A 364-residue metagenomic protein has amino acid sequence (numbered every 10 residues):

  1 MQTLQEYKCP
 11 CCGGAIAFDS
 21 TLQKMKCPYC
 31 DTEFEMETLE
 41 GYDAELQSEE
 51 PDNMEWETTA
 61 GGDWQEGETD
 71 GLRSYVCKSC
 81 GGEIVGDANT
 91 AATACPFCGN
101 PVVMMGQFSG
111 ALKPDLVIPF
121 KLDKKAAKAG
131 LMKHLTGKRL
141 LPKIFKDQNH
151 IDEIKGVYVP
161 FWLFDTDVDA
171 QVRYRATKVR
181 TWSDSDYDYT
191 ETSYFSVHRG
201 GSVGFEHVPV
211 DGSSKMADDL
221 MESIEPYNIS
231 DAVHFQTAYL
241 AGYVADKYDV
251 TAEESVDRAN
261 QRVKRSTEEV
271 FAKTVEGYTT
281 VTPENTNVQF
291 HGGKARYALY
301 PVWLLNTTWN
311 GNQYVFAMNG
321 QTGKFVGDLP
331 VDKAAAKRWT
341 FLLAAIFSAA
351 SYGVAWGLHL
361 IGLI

Functional and structural regions predicted by a protein language model:
M1-L4, E35-L72, G106-K133: Intrinsically disordered, low-complexity segments
L4-E6, K24, L72-S74, A92: Residues immediately within or flanking Cys/His clusters that coordinate Zn2+ in small zinc-binding modules
C9-C12, C27-C30, C77-C80, C95-C98: Short cysteine-rich clusters marking metal-coordination/redox-active sites
C11-F18, A60-E68, S79-G86: Short, intrinsically disordered, charge-biased short linear motifs at domain edges
F18-D19, M36-E37, G86-D87, M104-M105: Short, non-ligating residues that shape and space the ligands of small metal-coordination modules and catalytic
G110-T308, H359-I364: Charged, low-complexity helical/coil segments in non-catalytic cytosolic or luminal regions
Y300-L329: Extended, hydrophilic extramembrane loops/domains of integral membrane proteins
K333-I364: C-terminal single-pass membrane-anchor helix
